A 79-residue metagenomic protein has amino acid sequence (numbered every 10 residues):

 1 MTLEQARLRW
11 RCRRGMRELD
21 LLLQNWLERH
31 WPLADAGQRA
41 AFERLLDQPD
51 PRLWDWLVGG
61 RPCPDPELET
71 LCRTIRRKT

Functional and structural regions predicted by a protein language model:
M1-T79: Positively charged, polar, low-complexity stretches
